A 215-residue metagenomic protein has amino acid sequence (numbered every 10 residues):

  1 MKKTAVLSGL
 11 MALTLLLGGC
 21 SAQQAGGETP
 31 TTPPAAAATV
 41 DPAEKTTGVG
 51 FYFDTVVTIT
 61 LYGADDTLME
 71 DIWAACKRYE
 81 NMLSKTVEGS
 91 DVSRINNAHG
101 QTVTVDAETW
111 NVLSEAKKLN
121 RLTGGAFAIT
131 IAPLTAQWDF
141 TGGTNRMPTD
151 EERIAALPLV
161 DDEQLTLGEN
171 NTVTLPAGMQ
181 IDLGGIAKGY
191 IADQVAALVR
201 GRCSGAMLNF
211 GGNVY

Functional and structural regions predicted by a protein language model:
M1-G9: Positively charged n-region of N-terminal signal peptides that target proteins for export
L7-S8, L16-I181, Q194-G205: A contiguous, well-ordered beta/alpha segment that forms the leading edge of an enzyme domain
G185-Y215: Cysteine-centered nucleophilic/redox motifs
